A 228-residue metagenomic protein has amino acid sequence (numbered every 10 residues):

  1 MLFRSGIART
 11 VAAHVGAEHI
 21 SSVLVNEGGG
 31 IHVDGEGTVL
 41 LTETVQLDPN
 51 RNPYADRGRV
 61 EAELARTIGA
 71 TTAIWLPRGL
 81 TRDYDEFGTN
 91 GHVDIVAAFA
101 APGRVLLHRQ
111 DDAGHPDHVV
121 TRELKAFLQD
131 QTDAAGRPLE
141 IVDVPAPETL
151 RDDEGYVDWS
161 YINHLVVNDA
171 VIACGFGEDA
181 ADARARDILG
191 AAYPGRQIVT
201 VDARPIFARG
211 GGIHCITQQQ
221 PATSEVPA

Functional and structural regions predicted by a protein language model:
M1-A228: The feature marks the mature, well-folded catalytic cores of soluble enzymes
